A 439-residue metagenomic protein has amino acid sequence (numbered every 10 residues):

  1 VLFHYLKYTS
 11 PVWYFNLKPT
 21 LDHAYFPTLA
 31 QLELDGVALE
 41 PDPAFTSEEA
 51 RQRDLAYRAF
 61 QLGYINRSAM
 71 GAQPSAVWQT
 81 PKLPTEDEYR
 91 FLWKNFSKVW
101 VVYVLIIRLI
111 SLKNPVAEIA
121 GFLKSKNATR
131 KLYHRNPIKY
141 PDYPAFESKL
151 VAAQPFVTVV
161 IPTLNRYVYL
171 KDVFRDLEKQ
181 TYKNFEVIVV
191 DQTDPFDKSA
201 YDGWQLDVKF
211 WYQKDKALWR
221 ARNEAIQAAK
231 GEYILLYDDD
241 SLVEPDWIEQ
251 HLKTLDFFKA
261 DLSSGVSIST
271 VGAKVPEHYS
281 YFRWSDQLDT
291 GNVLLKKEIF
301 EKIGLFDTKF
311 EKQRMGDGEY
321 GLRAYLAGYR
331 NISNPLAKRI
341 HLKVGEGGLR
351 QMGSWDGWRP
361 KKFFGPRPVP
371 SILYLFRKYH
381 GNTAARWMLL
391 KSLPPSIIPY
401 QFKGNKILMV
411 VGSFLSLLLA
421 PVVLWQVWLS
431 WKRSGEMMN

Functional and structural regions predicted by a protein language model:
V1, W13, L242-Y279: Conserved donor NDP-sugar-binding/catalytic core segment of glycosyltransferases
P11-Y14, Y64, P74-S75, R108-D176: N-proximal low-complexity "stem/linker" segments adjacent to membrane-targeting elements
T46-D54, K312-L322, N334: Acidic donor-binding loop at a coil-to-helix junction in glycosyltransferase catalytic cores that engages
D54-Y57, L62-D87, N334-R359: Active-site donor/metal-binding and catalytic loop motifs of nucleotide-sugar-dependent glycosylation enzymes
P84-S148, K378-N439: Non-catalytic, C-terminal membrane-associated alpha-helical segments of glycosyltransferases
R175-N184: Short, acidic, metal-binding catalytic loop of nucleotide-sugar glycosyltransferases
Q213-A229: Glycine-rich, basic loop-to-helix element that forms the pyrophosphate-binding segment of sugar-nucleotide handling
I234: Short aromatic/hydrophobic "clamp" motif used to bind/position activated sugar donors
